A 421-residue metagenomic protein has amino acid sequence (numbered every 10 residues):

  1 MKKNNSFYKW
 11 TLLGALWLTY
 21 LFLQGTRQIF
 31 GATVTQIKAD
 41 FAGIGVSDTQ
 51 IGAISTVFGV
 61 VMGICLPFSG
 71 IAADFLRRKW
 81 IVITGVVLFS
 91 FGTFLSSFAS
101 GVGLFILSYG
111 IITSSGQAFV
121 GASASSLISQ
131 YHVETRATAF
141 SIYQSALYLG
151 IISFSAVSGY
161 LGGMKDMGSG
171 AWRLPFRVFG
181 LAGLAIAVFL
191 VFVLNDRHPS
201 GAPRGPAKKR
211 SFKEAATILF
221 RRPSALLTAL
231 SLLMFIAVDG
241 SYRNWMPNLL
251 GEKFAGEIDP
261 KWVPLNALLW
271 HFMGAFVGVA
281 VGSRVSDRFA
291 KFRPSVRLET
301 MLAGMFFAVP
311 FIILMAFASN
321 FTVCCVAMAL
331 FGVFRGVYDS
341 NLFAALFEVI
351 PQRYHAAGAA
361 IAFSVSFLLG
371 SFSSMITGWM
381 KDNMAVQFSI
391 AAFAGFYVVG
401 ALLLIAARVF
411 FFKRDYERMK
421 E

Functional and structural regions predicted by a protein language model:
F30-G31, R222-A280, D339, F343 (+1 more regions): Extracytoplasmic gate region of multi-pass secondary transporters
I64-G103: Conserved MFS/SLC helix-loop-helix module at the cytosolic interface between two early adjacent transmembrane helices
V87-S100, M305-S319: C-terminal ends and interior cores of transmembrane alpha-helices in multi-pass membrane transporters/permeases
G92, G103-F119, T322-V337: Hydrophobic core of transmembrane alpha-helices in multi-pass small-molecule transporters, especially MFS/SLC-type
S108-L147: Cytoplasmic helix-loop-helix junction between adjacent transmembrane helices in 12-TM secondary transporters
T138-G162, G274-A275, F363-S373: Glycine-rich segments within core transmembrane alpha-helices of 12-TM secondary carriers
Y143-L194: Helix-loop-helix hairpin linking two adjacent transmembrane segments in secondary transporters
F192-E214, Y416-E421: Flexible cytoplasmic inter-helical loops of multi-pass small-molecule transporters
